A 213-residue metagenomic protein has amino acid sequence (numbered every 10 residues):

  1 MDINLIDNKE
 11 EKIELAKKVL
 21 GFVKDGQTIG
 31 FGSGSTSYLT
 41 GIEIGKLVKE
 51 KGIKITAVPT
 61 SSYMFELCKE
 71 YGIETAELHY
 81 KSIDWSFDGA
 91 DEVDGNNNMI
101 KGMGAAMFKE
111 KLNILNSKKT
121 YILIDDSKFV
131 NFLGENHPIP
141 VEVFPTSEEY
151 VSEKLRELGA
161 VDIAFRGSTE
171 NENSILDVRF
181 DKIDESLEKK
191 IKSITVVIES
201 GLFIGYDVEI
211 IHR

Functional and structural regions predicted by a protein language model:
D2-D88: N-terminal active-site beta-alpha-beta segment that forms phosphate/nucleotide-binding and substrate-recognition loops
Y63-R213: Conserved phosphate- and dinucleotide-binding cores of soluble alpha/beta proteins, encompassing both enzyme active
